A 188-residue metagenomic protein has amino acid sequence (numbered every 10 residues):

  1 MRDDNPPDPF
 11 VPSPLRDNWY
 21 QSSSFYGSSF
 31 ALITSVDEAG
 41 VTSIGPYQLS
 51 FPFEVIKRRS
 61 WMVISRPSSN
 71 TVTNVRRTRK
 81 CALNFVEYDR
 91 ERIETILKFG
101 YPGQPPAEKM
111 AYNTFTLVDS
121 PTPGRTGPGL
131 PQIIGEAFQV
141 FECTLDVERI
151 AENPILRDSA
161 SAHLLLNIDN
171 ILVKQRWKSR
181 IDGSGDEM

Functional and structural regions predicted by a protein language model:
M1-M188: Basic, polyanion-binding surface patches
